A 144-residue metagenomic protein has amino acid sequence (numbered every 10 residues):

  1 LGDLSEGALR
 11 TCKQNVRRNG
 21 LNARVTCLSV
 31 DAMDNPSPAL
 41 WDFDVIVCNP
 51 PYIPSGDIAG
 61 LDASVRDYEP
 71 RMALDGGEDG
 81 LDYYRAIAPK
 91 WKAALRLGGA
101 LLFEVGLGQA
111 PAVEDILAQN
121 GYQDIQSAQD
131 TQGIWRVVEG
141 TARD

Functional and structural regions predicted by a protein language model:
L1-G60: Conserved SAM/SAH cofactor-binding pocket of Class I
C12, N49, V65, I87 (+1 more regions): Residue-level signal for inorganic ion chemistry
L21, E69, A94-L97: Helix-to-beta-strand junctions that scaffold the AdoMet/dcAdoMet cofactor pocket in Class I SAM-dependent enzymes
N49, Y68, E104: Alpha/beta-hydrolase-fold catalytic nucleophile elbow
Y52, T141-D144: C-terminal beta-strand of the catalytic ATP-binding
Y52-D82: Mobile active-site "lid"/loop adjacent to the S-adenosyl-L-methionine
E78-A142: Conserved Class I SAM-dependent methyltransferase catalytic core
